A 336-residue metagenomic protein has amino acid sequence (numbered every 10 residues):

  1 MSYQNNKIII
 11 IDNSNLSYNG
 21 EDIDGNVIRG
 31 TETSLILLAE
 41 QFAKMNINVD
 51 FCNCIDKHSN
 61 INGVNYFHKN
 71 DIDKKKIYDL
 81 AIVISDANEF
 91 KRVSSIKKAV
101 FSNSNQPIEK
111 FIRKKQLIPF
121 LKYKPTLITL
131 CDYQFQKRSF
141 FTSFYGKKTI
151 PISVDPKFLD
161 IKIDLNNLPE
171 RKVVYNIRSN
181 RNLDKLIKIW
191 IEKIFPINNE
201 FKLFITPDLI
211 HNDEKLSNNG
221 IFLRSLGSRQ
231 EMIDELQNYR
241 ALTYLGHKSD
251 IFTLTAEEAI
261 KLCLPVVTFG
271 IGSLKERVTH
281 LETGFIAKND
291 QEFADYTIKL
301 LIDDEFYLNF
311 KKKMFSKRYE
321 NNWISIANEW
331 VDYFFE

Functional and structural regions predicted by a protein language model:
I9, Y78-D86, K91-E109, T126-T129 (+1 more regions): Active-site proximal beta-strand in glycosyltransferases
L37, K288, E305-F335: A charged, aromatic-enriched C-terminal amphipathic alpha-helix characteristic of glycosyltransferases across folds
Y133, S153: Carbohydrate-associated surface elements
P156, L165-L226: Conserved catalytic-core segment of nucleotide-activated headgroup transferases in glycan assembly
E214, I271-L281, F285-I286: Short acidic/histidine- and often glycine-rich active-site loop of Leloir-type glycosyltransferases that engages
I233, A256-K261, K275-E276: Short alpha-helical segment that forms part of, or immediately flanks, the ligand-binding pocket in carbohydrate-active
Q237-I251, L264: Acidic donor-binding loop of glycosyltransferase active sites
H280-Q291, K299-E305: Conserved acidic donor-binding segment of nucleotide-sugar-dependent glycosyltransferases
